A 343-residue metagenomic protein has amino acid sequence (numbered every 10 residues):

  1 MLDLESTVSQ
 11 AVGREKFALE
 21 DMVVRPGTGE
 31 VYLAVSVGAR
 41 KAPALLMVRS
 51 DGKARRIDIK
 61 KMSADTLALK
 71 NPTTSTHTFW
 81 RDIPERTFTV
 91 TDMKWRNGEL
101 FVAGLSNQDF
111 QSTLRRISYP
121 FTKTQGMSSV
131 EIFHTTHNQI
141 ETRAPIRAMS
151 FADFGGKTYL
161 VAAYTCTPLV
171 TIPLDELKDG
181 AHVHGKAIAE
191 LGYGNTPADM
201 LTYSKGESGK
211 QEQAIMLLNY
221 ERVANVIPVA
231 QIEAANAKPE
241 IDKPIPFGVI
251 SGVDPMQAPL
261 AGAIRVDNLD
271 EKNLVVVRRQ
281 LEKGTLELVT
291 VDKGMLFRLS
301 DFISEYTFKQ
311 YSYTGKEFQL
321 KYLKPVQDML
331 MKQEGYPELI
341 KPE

Functional and structural regions predicted by a protein language model:
M1-E343: Sequence/structural signature of beta-propeller domains
